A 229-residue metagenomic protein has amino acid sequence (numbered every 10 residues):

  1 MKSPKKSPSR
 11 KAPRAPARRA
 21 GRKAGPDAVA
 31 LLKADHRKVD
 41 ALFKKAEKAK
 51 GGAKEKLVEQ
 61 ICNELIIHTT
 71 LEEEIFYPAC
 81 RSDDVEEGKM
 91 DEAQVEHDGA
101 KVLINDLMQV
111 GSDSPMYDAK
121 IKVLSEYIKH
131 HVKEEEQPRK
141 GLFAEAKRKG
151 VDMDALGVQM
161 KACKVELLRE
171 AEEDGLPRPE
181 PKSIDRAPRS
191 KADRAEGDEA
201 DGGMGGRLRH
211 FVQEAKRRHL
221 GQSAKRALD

Functional and structural regions predicted by a protein language model:
M1-D229: Small-residue-biased structural context
